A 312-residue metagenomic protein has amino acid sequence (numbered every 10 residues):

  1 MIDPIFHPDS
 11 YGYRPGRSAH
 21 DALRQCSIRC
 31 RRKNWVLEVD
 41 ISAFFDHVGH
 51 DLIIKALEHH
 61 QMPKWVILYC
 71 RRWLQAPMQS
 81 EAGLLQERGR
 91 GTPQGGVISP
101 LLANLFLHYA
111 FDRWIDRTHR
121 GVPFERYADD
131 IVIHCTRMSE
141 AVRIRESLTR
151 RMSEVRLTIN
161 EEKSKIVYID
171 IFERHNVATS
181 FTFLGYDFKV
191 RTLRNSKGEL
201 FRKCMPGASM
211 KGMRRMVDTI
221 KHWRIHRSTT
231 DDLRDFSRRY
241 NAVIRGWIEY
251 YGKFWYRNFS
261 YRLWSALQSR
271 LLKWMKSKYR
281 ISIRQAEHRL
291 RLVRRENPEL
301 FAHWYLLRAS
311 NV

Functional and structural regions predicted by a protein language model:
I5-I169, S180: Conserved polymerase palm-domain catalytic core
A19, T229, L233, Y256-S260: Residue-level recognition of alpha-helical structural elements
Q75, A103, L107-D112, N241 (+5 more regions): Amphipathic alpha-helical core segments of compact helical bundles
Q75, V155-S228: A conserved non-catalytic segment of reverse transcriptases and RNA-directed RNA polymerases corresponding to the late
Q79, D231-Y250: Core structural elements
D116, Y168-R174, W304-L306: Flexible, glycine/threonine-enriched loop-and-boundary segments that flank and lead into catalytic domains of large
Y127, S164-F172, Y240-V243, S260-Q268 (+1 more regions): A glycine-rich phosphate-binding loop feature that marks nucleotide/adenosyl-phosphate handling sites
A266-R270, M275-V312: Extended C-terminal regions of large enzymes
